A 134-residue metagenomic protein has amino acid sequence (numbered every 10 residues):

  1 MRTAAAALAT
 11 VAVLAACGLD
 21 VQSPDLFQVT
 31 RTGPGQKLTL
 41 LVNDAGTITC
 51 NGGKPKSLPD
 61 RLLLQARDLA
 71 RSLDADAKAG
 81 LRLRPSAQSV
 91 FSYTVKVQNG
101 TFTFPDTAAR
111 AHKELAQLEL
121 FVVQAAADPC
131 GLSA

Functional and structural regions predicted by a protein language model:
M1-A9: N-terminal export and membrane-targeting signals
V13-A16: C-terminal motif of bacterial Sec signal peptides marking the signal peptidase cleavage site
G18-Q28, K78-A134: Short, well-ordered, aromatic-rich surface patches in folded extracellular/luminal domains
L26-T32, Q36, L40: Immediate post-signal-peptide N-terminus of mature secreted/exported proteins
V29, I48-G52, F104: Short hydrophobic/aromatic-rich beta-strand segments that constitute the beta-sheet cores of beta-sandwich/beta-barrel
K37-L64: Post-signal-peptide N-terminal segment of Sec-exported extracytoplasmic proteins
K54-A87: Mature extracytoplasmic domains of secretory-pathway proteins
